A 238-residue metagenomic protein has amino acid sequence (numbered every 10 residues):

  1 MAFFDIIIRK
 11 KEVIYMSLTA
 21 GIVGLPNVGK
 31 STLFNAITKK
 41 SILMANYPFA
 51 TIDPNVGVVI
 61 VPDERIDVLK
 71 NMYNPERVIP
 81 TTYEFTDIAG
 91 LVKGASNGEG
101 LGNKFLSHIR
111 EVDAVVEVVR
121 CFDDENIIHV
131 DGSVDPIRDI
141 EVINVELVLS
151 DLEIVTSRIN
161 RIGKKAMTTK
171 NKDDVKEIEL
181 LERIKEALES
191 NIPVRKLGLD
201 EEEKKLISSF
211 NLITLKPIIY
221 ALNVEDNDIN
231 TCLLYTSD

Functional and structural regions predicted by a protein language model:
F3-Y15: Short, Lys/Arg-enriched N-terminal segments with co-localized hydrophobic residues within the first ~10-30 amino acids
I14-V92, N103, I109: Conserved G1/Walker A P-loop phosphate-binding module
L33, L69, V116, V155 (+1 more regions): Residue-level signal for inorganic ion chemistry
T86, V119, L222: Active-site flanking residues adjacent to catalytic metal/cofactor-binding acidic residues
L91-V92, E225-I229: Short acidic, Gly/Ser-rich segments with clustered Asp/Glu that frequently serve as metal-coordination loops in enzyme
S96-I219, I229: Phosphate/Mg2+-binding loops and adjacent switch elements in nucleotide/diphosphate-handling enzyme cores
Y235-D238: Conserved small/polar residues in nucleotide/adenosyl-binding loops
